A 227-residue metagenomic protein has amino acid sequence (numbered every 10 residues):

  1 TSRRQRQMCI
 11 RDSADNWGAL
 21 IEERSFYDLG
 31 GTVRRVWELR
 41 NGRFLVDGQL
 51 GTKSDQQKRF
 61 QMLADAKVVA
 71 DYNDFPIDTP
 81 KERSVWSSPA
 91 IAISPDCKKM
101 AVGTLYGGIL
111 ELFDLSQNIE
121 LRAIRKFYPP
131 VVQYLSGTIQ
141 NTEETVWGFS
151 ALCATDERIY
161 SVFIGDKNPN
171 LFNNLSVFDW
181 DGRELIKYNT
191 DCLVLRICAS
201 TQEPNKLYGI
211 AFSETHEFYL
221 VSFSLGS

Functional and structural regions predicted by a protein language model:
T1-D12: Single conserved hydrophobic/aromatic residue that forms the stacking wall/gate of nucleotide- or nucleobase-binding
R11, Q57-D65, F172-R183, S222-L225: Beta-propeller blade signature
R11-R43, D47, I77: Asp-box/WD-like beta-propeller blade repeats and closely related beta-sheet repeat scaffolds
I21-L29, K67-W86, E120-E144, C192: Surface-exposed loop and turn segments in beta-propeller and other repeat-based domains that flank or scaffold
D28-N41, R83-A90, W147-A151, C192-S200: Repeated scaffold domains used in trafficking and secretory/extracellular systems, primarily beta-propellers
N41-R43, D96-K98, D156-I159, P204-N205: Short coil/turn segments that connect the beta-strands within blades of beta-propeller domains
P130-Q140, W180-T201: Conserved blade-ending motifs and adjacent loop-strand segments that build the rim/top face of beta-propeller domains
T142-V177: Loop/turn-rich, solvent-exposed surfaces of beta-rich toroidal or solenoidal domains
